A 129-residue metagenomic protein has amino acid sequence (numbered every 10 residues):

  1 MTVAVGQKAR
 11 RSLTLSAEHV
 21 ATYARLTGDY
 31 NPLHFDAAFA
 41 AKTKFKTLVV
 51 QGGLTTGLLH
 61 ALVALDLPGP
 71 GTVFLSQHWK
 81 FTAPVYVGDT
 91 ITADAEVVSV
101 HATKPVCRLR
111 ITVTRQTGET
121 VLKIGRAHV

Functional and structural regions predicted by a protein language model:
M1-K8, V85-R126: HotDog/MaoC-like acyl-thioester-processing domains
M1-V50: Catalytic strand-loop segment that frames the active site of acyl-thioester-processing enzymes
Q7-R11, H19, D29-N31, V73-Q77 (+2 more regions): A generic structural signal for short beta-strands and their flanking turns/coil linkers
R25-D29, A64-P68, Q116: Short, intrinsically disordered, mixed-charge
K42-V97: Hydrophobic beta-strand-centered segment that forms part of the acyl-chain substrate-binding groove
